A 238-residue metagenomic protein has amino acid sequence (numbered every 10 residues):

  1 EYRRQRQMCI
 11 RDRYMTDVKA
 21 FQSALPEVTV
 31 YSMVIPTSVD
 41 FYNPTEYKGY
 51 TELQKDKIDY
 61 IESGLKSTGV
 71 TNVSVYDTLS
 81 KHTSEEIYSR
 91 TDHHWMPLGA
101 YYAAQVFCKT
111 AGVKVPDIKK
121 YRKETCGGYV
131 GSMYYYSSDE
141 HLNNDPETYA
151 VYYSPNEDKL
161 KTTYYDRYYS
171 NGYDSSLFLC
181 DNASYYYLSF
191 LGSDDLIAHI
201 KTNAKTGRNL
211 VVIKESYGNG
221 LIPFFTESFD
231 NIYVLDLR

Functional and structural regions predicted by a protein language model:
E1-I10: Single conserved hydrophobic/aromatic residue that forms the stacking wall/gate of nucleotide- or nucleobase-binding
R11-D59, L196-I232: Conserved, well-ordered alpha-helix/loop/beta-strand core segments that scaffold catalytic motifs
V28-P36, T51-E85, K109, K114: Extracellular serine-dependent O-acyl
Y31-N43, S80, K120-G128: Acidic helix-start/capping segments at beta-turn-to-alpha-helix junctions
V34-P36, Y76-L79, H93, G99 (+2 more regions): A mature extracytoplasmic/lumenal domain signature
N43-E52, S84-H94: Charged, often glycine-rich, active-site loop that binds/positions anionic groups
H93, L98-N209, K214-E227, N231-I232: Extracellular/periplasmic envelope-modification machinery, especially enzymes that add or remove acyl/ester groups on
I232-R238: A short beta-strand-loop structural module common to alpha/beta enzyme folds
